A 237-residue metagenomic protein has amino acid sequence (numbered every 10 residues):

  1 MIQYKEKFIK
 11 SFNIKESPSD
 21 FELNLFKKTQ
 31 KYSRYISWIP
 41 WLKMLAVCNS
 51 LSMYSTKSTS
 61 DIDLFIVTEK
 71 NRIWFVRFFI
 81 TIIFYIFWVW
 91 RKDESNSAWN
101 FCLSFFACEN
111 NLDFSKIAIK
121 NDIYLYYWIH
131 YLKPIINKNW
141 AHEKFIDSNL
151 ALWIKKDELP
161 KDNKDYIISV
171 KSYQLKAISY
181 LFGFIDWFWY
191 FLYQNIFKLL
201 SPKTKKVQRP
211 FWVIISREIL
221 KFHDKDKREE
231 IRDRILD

Functional and structural regions predicted by a protein language model:
M1-T59, T68-D237: Catalytic core of pol beta-like nucleotidyltransferases
